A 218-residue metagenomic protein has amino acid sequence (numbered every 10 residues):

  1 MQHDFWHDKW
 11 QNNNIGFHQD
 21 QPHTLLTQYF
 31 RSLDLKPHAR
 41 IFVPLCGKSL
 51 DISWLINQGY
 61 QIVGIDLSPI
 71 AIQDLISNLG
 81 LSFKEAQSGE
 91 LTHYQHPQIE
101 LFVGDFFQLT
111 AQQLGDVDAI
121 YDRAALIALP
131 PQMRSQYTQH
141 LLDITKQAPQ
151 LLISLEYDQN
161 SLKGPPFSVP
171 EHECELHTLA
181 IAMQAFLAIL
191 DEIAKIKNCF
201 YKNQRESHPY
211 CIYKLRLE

Functional and structural regions predicted by a protein language model:
M1-L35, K48-D51, G64-I99, V103-Q113 (+2 more regions): Class I (Rossmann-like) S-adenosyl-L-methionine-dependent methyltransferase catalytic domain, capturing the SAM-binding
H38-R40: Nucleotide donor/acceptor-binding cores
F42-G47, A125: Class I SAM-dependent methyltransferase "Motif I" SAM/SAH-binding loop
I56-N57: Gly/Ala-rich phosphate-binding loop of Rossmann-like dinucleotide-binding domains, activating on the conserved
Y60: Conserved acetyl-CoA-binding loop of GNAT-fold acetyltransferases
F106-L109, V117-M133: A short SAM/SAH-binding and catalytic strip from SAM-dependent methyltransferases
